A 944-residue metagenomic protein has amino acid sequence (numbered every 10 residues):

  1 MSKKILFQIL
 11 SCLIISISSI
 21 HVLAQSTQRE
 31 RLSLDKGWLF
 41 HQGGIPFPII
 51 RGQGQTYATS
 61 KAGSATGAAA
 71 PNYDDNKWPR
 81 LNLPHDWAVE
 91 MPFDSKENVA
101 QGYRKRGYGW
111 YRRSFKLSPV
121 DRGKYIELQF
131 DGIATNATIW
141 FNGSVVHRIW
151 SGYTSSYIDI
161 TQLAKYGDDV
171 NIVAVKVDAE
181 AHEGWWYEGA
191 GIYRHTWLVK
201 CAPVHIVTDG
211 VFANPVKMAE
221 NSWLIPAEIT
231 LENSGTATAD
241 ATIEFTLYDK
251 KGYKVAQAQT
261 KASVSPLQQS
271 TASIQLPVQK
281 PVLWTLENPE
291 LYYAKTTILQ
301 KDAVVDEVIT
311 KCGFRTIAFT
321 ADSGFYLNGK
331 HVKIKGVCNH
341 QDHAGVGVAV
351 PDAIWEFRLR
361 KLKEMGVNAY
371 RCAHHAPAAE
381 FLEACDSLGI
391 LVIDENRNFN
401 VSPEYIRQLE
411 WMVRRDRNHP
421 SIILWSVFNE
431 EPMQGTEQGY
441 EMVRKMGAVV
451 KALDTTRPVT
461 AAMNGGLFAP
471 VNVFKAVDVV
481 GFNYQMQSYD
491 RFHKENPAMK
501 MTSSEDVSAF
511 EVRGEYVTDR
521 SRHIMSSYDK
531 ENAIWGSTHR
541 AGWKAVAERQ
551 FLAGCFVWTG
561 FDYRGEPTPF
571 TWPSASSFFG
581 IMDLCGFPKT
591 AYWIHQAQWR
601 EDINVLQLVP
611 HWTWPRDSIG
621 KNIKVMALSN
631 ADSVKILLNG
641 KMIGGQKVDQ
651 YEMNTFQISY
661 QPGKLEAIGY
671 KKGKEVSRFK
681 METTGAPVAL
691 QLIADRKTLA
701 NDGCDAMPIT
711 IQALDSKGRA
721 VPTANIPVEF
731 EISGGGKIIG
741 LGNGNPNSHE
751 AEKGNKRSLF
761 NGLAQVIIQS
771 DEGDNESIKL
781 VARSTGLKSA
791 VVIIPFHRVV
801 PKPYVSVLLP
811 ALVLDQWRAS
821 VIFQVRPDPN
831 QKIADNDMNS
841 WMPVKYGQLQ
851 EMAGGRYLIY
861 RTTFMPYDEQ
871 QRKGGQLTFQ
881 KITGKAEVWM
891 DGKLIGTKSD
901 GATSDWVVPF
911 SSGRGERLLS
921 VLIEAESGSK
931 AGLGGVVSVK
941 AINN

Functional and structural regions predicted by a protein language model:
Q25-Q129, E183, G189-I192, F561 (+5 more regions): Extended carbohydrate-recognition surfaces in non-catalytic/accessory domains of CAZymes and lectin-like proteins
S26-I45, K77-S118, Q129-D131, A174-A239 (+11 more regions): Non-catalytic, glycine-rich low-complexity segments
E30, G52, T56-N72, R80-L83 (+9 more regions): Extended substrate-binding grooves/exosites of carbohydrate-active enzymes
H41-I45, S64, Q101, K105-T208 (+6 more regions): Accessory beta-strand-rich segments of carbohydrate-active enzymes
Y73, A239-E244, L286-Y293, N622 (+6 more regions): Short flexible loop/turn segments that cap and initiate beta-strands
K165, T230-T320, M653-T655, S659-G663 (+4 more regions): Extended acidic/polar, glycine-enriched regions that form or flank non-catalytic beta-rich accessory modules
A227-L231, T297, V625-S629, I668 (+3 more regions): Beta-strand-rich structural segments
F319, R600-K624, V676-R678, E682-P708 (+2 more regions): Short S/T/G/P-enriched beta-strand
